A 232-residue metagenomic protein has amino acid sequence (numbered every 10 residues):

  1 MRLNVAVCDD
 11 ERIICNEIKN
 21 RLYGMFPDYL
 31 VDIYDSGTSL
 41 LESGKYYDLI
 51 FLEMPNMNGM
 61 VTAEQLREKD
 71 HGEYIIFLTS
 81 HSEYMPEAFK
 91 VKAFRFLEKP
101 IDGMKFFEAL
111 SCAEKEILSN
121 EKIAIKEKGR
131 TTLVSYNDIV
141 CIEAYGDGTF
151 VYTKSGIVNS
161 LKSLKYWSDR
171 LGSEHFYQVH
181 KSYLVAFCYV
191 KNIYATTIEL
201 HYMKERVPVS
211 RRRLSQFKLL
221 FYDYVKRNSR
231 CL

Functional and structural regions predicted by a protein language model:
R2-I13, I18, L22: Conserved acidic segment of CheY-like receiver
L3, E73, V179: Switch/coupling loops of ABC transporter nucleotide-binding domains
C8-D9, Y34, I50: Conserved sequence signature across two-component system core domains
R12, D35-S39: Acidic phosphotransfer microenvironment of two-component signaling modules
I13, M104-L232: Basic, polyanion-interacting recognition surfaces, primarily in bacterial LytTR/OmpR-type DNA-binding effector domains
G24, D28, T38-N120: CheY-like receiver
D32-Y34, L97, Y177: General small-molecule cofactor/ligand-binding pocket signal
